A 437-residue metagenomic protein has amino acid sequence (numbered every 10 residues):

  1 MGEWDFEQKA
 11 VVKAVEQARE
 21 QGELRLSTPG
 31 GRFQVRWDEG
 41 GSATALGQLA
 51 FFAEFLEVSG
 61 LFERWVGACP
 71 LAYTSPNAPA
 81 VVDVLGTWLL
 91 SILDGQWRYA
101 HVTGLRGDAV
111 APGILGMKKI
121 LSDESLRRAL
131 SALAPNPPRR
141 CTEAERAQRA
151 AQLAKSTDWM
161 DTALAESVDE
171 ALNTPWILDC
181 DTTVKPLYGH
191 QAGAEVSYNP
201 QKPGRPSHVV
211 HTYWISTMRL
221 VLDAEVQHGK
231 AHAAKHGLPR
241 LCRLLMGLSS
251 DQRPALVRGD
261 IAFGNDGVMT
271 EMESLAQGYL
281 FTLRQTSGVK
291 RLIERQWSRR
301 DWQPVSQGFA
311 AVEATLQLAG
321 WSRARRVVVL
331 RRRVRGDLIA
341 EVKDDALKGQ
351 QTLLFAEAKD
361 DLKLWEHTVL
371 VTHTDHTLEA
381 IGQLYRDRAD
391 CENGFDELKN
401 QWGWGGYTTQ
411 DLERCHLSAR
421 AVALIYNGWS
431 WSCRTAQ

Functional and structural regions predicted by a protein language model:
M1-R205, H211-S250, M272-L275: Dynamic "connector" segments at or just before major functional cores
G2-F6, V11, V15, R19-G31 (+3 more regions): An anionic, glycine-rich sequence signature occurring as long contiguous blocks
F55, V102, A380-L417, A421 (+1 more regions): Short amphipathic alpha-helical "interface-anchor" segments enriched in bulky aromatics
T74-D83, D360, T409-A419: Structural motif
A109-P112, K185-L187, L220, K230-A231 (+8 more regions): Flexible loop/turn segments at secondary-structure boundaries
D181, P254-G264: Acidic/histidine-rich, metal-coordinating catalytic segments
G264-S274, G278: Active-site loop/helix belt of alpha/beta enzymes
I425-Q437: A short, flexible helix-boundary coil/loop motif
